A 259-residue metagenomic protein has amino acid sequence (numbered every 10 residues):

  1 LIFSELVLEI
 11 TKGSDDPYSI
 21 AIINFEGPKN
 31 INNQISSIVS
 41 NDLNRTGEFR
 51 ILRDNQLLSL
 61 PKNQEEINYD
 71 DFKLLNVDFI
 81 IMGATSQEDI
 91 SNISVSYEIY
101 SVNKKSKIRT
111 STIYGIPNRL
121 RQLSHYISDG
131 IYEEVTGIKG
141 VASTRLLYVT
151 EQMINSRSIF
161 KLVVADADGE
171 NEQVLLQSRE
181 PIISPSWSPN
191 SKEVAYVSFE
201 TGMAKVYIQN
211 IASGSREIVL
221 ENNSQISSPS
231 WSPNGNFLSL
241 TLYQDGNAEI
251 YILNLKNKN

Functional and structural regions predicted by a protein language model:
I2-S4: Sec/Tat signal peptide C-region and signal peptidase I cleavage site
L6, S40, N63-G130: Amphipathic beta-strand/beta-sheet edge segments enriched in Tyr/Trp
E9-D70, I81-A84: Short beta-strand->alpha-helix linker/helix-N-cap micro-motif that forms a surface specificity/interaction loop
N103, D166-E170, N210-G214, N254-K258: Short loop/turn segments that connect beta-strands within beta-propeller blades
K139, E151-K161, Q177-E180, V197-V206 (+3 more regions): A flexible loop/linker signature enriched in serine peptidases of the S9 family
G140-A142, P189-N190, P233-N234: Residue-level detector of Asp-centered blade-edge/turn motifs that repeat once per structural unit in beta-propeller
L146, S191-A195, G235-S239: Hydrophobic beta-strand positions that form the internal "hydrophobic ladder" of WD40/Gbeta-like beta-propeller blades
